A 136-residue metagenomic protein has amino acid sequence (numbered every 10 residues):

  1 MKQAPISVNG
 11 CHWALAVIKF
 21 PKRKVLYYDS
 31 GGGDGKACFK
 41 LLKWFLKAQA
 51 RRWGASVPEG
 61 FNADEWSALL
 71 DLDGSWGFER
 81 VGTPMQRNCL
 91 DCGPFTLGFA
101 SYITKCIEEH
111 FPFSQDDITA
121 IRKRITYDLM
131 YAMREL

Functional and structural regions predicted by a protein language model:
M1-L136: Cysteine protease-like catalytic core of ubiquitin/ubiquitin-like
